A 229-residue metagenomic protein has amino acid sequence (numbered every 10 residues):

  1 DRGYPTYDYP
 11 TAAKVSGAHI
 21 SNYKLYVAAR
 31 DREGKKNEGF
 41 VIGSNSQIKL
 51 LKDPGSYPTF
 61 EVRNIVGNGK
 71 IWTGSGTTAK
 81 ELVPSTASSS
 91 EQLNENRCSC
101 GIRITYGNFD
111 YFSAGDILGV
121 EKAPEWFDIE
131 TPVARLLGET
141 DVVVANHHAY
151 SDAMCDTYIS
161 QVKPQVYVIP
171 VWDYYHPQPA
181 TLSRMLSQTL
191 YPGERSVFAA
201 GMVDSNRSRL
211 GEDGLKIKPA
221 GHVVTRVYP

Functional and structural regions predicted by a protein language model:
D1-E121, L190-S196, A200-P229: Flexible, acidic/histidine-containing loops and adjacent segments that form or flank the divalent-metal
N68-T181: Active-site-proximal loop/helix segments of hydrolase catalytic cores
P164, S187-Y191: Short, well-ordered loop/turn and helix-capping segments at boundaries between secondary-structure elements and domains
A180-Q188: Von Willebrand factor A/integrin I-like adhesion domains
